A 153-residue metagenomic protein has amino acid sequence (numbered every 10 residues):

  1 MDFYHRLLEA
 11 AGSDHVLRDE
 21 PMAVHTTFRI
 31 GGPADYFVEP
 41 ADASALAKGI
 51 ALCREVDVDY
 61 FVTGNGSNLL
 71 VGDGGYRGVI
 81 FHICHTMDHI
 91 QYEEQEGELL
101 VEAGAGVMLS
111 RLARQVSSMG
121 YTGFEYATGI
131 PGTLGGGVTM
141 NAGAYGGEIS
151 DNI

Functional and structural regions predicted by a protein language model:
M1-T63: N-terminal, positively charged, Ser/Thr/Ala/Gly-biased leader segments that form transit/presequence-like amphipathic
D2, A23, A41-S44, V107 (+4 more regions): Conserved active-site and cofactor/substrate-binding residues in soluble primary-metabolism enzymes
P33-L52, V101-Y121: A short, flexible low-complexity segment enriched in Lys/Arg and Gly/Pro that occurs in N-terminal basic tails
V38-A43, L70-D88, V138-I153: Structural signature of FAD isoalloxazine-binding scaffolds in flavoprotein oxidoreductases
G78, E96-E102: A generic structural signal for beta-strand entry/edge sites
S110-M119, G123-I153: A gly/ser-rich beta-alpha-beta helix-loop segment of oxidoreductase catalytic cores
